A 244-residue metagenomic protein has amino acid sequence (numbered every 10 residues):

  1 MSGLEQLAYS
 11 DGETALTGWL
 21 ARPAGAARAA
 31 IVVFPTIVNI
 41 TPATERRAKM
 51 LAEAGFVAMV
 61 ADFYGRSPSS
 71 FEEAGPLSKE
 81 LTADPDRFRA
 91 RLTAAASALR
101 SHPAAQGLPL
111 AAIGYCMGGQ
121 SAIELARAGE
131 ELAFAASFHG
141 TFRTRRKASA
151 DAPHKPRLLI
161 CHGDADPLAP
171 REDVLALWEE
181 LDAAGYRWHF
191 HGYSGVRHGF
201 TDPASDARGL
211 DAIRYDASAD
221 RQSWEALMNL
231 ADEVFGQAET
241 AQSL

Functional and structural regions predicted by a protein language model:
E5-A105, T201-D216: Serine-hydrolase catalytic machinery in alpha/beta-hydrolase-like enzymes
R47, P170-L181: Short alpha-helix in the alpha/beta-hydrolase fold that links the catalytic acid
P103-Y115: Alpha/beta-hydrolase fold nucleophile elbow
G114-G118, A122: Gly/Ala-rich beta-loop-alpha elbow adjacent to hydrolase catalytic centers
E131-T141: A conserved short beta-strand
H154, I160-H162, D166, Y193: Short beta-strand/loop motif that positions the catalytic acidic residue of the alpha/beta-hydrolase fold
A165-A169, H198: Acidic catalytic loop of the alpha/beta-hydrolase fold
D182, R187-L244: C-terminal catalytic histidine-bearing segment of alpha/beta-hydrolase fold enzymes
